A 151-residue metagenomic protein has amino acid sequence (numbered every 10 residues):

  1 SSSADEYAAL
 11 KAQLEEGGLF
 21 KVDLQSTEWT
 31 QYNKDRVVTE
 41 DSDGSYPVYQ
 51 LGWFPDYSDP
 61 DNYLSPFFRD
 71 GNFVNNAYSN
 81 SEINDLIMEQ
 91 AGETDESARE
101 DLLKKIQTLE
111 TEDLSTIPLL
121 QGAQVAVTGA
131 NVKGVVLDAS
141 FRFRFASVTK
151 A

Functional and structural regions predicted by a protein language model:
S1, D43-L51, T94-G129: Bilobed periplasmic-binding protein-like "clamshell/Venus-flytrap" ligand-binding domains
S1-P55, Q124: Ligand/substrate-recognition segments at binding pockets and active sites
D5-A12, E16, K34, S81-M88 (+1 more regions): Solvent-exposed, polar/charged alpha-helical surfaces in well-ordered, non-transmembrane soluble domains, broadly
E6-A8, P60-Y63, N131: Short, solvent-exposed loop/turn and secondary-structure capping segments
V37-G44, S65-G92, Q121-A151: Short, solvent-exposed loop/beta-turn-alpha elements that line the ligand-binding surface or hinge of extracytoplasmic
W53-Y57, A77-S79: A glycine-rich, aromatic-flanked flexible loop/lid motif
